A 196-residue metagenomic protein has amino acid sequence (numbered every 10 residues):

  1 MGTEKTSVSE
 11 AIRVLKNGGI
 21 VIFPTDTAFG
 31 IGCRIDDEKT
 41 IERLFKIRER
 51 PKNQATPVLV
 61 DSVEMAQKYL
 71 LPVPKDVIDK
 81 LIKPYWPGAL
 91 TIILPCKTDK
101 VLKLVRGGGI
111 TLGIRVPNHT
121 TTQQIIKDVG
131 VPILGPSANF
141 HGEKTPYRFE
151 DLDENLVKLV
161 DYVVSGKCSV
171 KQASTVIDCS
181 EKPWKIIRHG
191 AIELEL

Functional and structural regions predicted by a protein language model:
M1-L196: Active-site-adjacent structural elements in enzyme catalytic cores
